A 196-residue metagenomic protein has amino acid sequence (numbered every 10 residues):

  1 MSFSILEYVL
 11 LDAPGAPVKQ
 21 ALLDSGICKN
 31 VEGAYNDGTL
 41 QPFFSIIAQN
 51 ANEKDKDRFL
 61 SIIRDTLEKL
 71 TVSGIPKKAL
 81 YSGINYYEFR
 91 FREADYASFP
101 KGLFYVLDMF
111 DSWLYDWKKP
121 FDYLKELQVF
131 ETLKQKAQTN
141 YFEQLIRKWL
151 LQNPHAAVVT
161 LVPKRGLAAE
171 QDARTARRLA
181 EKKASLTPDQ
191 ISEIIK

Functional and structural regions predicted by a protein language model:
M1-L10: Active/ligand-binding-proximal structured segments within catalytic/core domains that scaffold catalytic residues
V18-K134, P154-K164, E170-D172: M16 family metallopeptidases and their MPP-like homologs
K125-K196: Segments forming glycine/polar-rich beta-alpha architectures that bind adenosine-containing cofactors
